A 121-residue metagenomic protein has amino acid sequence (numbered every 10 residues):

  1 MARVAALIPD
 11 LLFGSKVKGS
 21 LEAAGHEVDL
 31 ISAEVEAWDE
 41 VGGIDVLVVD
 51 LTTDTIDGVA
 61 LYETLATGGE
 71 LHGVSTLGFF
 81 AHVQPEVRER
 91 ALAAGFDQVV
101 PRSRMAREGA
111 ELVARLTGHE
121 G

Functional and structural regions predicted by a protein language model:
A2-L11: Conserved acidic segment of CheY-like receiver
L11-D29: Two-component/phosphorelay signaling modules centered on CheY-like receiver
A33-V46: Acidic, metal-coordinating helix/loop segments flanking the phosphotransfer/catalytic sites of two-component signaling
D50-L65: Conserved phosphotransfer microenvironments
A66-H72: Conserved phosphotransfer cores of two-component systems
G73-H82: A short, hydrophobic beta-strand element within the central beta-sheet of small alpha/beta folds
V83-D97: Alpha4 helix (beta4-alpha4-beta5 surface) of REC/receiver domains from two-component response regulators
G95-R107: Output/docking surface of receiver
